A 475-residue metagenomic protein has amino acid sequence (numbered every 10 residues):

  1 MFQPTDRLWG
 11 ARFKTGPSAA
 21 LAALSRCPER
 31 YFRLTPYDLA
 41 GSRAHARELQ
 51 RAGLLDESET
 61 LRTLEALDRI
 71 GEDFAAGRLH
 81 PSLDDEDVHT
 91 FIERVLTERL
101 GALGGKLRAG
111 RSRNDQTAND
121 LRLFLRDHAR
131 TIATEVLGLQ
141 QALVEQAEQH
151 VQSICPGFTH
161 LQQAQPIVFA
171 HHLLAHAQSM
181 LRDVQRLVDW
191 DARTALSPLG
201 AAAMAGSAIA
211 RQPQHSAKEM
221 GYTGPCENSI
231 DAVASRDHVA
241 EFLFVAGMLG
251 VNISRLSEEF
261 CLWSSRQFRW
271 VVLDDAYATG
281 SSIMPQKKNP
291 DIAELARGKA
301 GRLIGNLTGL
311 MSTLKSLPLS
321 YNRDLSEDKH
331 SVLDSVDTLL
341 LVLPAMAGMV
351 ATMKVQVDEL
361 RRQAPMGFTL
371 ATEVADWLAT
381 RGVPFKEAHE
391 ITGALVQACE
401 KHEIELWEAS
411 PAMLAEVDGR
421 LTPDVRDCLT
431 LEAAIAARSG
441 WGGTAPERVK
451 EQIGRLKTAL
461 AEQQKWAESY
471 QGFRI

Functional and structural regions predicted by a protein language model:
F2-G41, A102-L103, M284-I475: Glycine-rich cofactor/substrate-binding loops
F2-S197, A203-G206, R211-A217, G224 (+5 more regions): A helix-coil-helix interface module used to build multimeric assemblies and to scaffold catalytic/cofactor sites
S42, T63, I70, I132 (+16 more regions): Amphipathic alpha-helices that form helix-helix packing interfaces
H45-L49, Q116-L123, T159-L161, S229-R236 (+3 more regions): A short small-residue
H45-L55, F124, H171, A240-M248 (+1 more regions): Short, well-ordered beta-strand elements within core beta-sheets of diverse protein domains
E135, L161, Q165-A175, S179 (+10 more regions): Short, contiguous, pocket-lining structural segments that sit at or immediately flank catalytic/ligand-binding sites
Q149, R186-D189, R193, Y222-C226 (+7 more regions): Conserved helix-loop functional segments at active or binding sites
M220-S312: Acidic, glycine-rich loop-and-beta core segments that form the ion-binding/anion-interacting portion of active sites
